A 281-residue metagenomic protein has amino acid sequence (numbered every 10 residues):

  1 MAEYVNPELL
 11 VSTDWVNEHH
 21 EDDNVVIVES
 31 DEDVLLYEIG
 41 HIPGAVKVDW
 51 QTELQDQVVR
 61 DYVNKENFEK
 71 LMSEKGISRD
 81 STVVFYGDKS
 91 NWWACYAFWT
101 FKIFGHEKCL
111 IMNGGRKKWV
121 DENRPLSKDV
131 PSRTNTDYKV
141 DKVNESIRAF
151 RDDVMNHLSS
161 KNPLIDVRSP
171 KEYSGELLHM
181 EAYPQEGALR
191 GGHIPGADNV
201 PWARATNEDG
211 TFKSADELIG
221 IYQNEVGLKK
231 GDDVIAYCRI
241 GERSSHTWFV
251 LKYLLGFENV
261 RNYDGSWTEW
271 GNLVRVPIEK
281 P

Functional and structural regions predicted by a protein language model:
A2-D80, M155-V226, K230-G231, V276: Positively charged, proline/Ser/Thr-rich regional signature most characteristic of the Rhodanese/CDC25-like
E3, D56, Y62-S159, E176-L177 (+3 more regions): Thiolate-centered catalytic microenvironments shared by cysteine-dependent enzyme domains
V16, A45, F101, W119 (+3 more regions): Terminal peptide-recognition signature
I39, D121, N272: Phosphate-coordinating loops and pocket residues in cytosolic domains that bind phosphorylated ligands
V46, L110-M112, D198, R261 (+1 more regions): General small-molecule cofactor/ligand-binding pocket signal
N259-P281: Cysteine-dependent PTP/DSP-like catalytic domain, specifically the C-terminal lobe
